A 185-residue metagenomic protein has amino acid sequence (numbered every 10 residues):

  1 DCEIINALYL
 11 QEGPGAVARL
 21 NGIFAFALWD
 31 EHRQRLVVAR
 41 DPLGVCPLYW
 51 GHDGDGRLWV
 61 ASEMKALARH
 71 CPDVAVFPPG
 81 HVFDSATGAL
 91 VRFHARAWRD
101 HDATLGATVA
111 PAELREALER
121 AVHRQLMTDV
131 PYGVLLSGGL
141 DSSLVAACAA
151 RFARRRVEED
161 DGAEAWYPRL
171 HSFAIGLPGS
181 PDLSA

Functional and structural regions predicted by a protein language model:
D1-A185: Cysteine-centered catalytic environments shared across enzyme families
